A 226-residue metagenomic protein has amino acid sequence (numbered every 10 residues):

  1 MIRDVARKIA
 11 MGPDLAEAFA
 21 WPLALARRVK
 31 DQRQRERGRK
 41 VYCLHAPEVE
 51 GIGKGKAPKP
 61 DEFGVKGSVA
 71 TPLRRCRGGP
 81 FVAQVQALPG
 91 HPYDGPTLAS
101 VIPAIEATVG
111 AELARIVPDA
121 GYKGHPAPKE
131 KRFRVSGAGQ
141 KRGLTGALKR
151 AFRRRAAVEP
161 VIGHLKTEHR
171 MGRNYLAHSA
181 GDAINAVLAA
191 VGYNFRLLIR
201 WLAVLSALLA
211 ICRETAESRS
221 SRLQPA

Functional and structural regions predicted by a protein language model:
M1-P118, A127, G192, R222: Polybasic low-complexity intrinsically disordered regions
R27-V29, E50, T71, E130 (+4 more regions): Amphipathic alpha-helical interaction segments
R35, F63, E130, P160-I162 (+5 more regions): Enrichment for repetitive, rod-forming helical segments
G110-V187, R213: Helix-centered, glycine/charged polyanion-binding patches within enzymatic domains that contact phosphate-containing
E168, G172-L176, R196-A226: A short, flexible helix-boundary coil/loop motif
V187-N194: Charged alpha-helix within mobile-element recombinases
